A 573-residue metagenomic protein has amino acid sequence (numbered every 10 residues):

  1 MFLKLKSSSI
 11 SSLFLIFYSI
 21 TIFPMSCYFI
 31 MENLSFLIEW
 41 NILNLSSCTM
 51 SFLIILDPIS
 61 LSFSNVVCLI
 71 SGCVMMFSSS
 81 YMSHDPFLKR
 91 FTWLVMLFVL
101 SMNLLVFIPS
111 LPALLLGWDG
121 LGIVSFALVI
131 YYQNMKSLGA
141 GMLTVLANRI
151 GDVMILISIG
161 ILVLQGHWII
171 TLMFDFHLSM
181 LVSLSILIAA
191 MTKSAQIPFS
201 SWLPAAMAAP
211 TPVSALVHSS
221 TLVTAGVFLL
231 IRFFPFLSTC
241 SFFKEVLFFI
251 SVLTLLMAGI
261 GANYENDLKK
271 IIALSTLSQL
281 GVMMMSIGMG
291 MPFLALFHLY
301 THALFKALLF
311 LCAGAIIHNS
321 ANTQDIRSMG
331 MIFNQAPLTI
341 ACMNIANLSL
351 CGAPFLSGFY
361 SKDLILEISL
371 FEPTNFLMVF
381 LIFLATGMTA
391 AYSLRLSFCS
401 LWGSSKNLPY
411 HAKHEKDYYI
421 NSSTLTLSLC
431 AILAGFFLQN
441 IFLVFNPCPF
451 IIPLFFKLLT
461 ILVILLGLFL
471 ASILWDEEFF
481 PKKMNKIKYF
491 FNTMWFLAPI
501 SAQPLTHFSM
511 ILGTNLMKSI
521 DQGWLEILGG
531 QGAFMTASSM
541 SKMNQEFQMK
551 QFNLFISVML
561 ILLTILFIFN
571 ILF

Functional and structural regions predicted by a protein language model:
M1-F573: Core, highly hydrophobic multi-pass alpha-helical transmembrane subunits of bioenergetic inner membranes
